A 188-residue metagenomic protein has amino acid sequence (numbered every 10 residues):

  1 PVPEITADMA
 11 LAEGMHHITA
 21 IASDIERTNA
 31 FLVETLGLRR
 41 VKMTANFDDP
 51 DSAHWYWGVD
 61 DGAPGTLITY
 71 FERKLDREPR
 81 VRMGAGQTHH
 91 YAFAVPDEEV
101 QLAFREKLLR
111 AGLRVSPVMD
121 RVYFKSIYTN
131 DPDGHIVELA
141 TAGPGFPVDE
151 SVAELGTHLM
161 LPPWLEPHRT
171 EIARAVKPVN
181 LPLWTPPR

Functional and structural regions predicted by a protein language model:
P1-I5, M9, F47-H89: Active-site-adjacent scaffolding segments
P1-L11, T44, H54-Y56, R105-R188: Vicinal oxygen chelate
G14-S23, R77-K107, K125-N130: Vicinal oxygen chelate
I21-L67, E106, V118-D120, R188: Core segments of cupin and vicinal oxygen chelate
P64-L75, P79, V95, A103 (+2 more regions): Intrinsic, low-complexity N-terminal interaction/targeting segments
